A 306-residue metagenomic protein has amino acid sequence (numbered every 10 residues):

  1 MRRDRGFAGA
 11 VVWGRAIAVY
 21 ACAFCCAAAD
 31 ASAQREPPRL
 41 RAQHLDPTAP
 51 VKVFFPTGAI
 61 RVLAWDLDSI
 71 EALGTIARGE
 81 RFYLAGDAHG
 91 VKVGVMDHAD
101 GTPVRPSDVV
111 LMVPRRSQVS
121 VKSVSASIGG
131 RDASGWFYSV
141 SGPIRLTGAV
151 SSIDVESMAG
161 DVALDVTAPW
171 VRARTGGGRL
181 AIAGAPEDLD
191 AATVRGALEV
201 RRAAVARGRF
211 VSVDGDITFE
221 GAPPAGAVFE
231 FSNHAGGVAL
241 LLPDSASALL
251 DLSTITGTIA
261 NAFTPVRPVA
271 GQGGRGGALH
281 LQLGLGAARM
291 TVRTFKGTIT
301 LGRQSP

Functional and structural regions predicted by a protein language model:
M1-P306: Intrinsically disordered, low-complexity terminal regions
